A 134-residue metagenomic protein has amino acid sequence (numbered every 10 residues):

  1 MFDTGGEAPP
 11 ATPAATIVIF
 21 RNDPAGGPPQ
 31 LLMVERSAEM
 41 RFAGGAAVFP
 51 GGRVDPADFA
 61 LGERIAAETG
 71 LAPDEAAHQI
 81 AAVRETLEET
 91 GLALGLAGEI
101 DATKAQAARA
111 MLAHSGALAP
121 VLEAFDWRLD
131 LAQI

Functional and structural regions predicted by a protein language model:
M1-I134: N-terminal leader/linker segments that precede catalytic domains of diphosphate-processing enzymes
